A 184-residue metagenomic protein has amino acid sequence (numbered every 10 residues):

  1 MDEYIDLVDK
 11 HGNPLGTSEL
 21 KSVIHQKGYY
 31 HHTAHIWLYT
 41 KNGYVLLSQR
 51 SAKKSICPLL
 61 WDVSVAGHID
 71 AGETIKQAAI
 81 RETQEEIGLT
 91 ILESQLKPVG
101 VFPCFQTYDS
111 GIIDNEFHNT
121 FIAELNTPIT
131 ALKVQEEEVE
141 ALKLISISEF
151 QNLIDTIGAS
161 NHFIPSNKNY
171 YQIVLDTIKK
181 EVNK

Functional and structural regions predicted by a protein language model:
M1-H35, Y39-K41: Acidic, metal-coordinating catalytic segment for phosphate/diphosphate chemistry, firing primarily on the Nudix
E3, H32-A34, V65, P98 (+2 more regions): Residues that flank catalytic or metal-binding motifs in active/ligand-binding sites
I5, G28, Y44-V45, A131 (+1 more regions): A residue-level structural signature of the nucleotidyltransferase/glycosyltransferase Rossmann-like core
S22, A71, P98-Y108, I112-K184: Nudix hydrolase/Nudix homology domain
V23-T33, Y44-R81, I157: Conserved Nudix-box catalytic region and its N-terminal flanking loop in Nudix hydrolases and closely related
T90-G100: A short coil-to-beta-strand element that immediately follows conserved catalytic motifs
